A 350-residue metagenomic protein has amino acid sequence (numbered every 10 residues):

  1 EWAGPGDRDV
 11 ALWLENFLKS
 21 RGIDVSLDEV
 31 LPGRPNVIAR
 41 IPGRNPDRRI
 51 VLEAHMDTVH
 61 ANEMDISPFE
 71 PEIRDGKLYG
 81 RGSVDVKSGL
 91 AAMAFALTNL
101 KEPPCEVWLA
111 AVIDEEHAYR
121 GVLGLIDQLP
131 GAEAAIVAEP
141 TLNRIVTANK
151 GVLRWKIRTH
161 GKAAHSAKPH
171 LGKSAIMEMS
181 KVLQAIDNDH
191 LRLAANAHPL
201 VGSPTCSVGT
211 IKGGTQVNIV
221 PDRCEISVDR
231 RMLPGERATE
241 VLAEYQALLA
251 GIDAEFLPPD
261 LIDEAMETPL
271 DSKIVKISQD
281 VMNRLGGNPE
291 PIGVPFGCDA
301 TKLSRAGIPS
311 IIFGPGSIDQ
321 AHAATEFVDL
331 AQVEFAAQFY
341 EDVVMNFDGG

Functional and structural regions predicted by a protein language model:
E1, H55-D57, V112-E116, T141 (+1 more regions): Active-site beta-loop-alpha junctions enriched in small/polar residues
E1-A61, R223-S227, V241-L248, I277 (+1 more regions): N-terminal helical capping/dimerization or prosegment-like subdomains of hydrolases acting on amide or phosphate bonds
S20, S26-E29, T147, R154-G350: Metal-dependent amide/peptide-bond hydrolase catalytic core, centered on the "pita-bread" metallohydrolase fold
V37-R40, D75-G80, D253: Generic recognition of long tandem-repeat/solenoid scaffolds
D47-A111, A324: Active-site metal-coordination/substrate-binding segment of hydrolases, especially metallo-dependent peptidases
R49-V51, L78, G131-V137, R154-K156 (+1 more regions): Short glycine-aspartate micro-motif
E53-A54, A110-V112, I136-E139, R158-H160 (+2 more regions): Short beta-strand segments
V86-R154, H198: Acidic/histidine-rich catalytic neighborhood of metal-dependent amide-processing enzymes
